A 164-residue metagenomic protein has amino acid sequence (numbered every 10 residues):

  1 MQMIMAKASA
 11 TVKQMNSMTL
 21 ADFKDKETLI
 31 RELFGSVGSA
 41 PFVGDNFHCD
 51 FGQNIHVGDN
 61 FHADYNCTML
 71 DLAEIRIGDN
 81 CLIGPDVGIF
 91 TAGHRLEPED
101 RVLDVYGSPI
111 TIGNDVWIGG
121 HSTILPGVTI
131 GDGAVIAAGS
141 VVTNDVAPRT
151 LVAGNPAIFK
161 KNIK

Functional and structural regions predicted by a protein language model:
M1-A40, A157-K160: Terminal amphipathic alpha-helical/low-complexity segments used for targeting or macromolecular assembly
Q14-N16, N144-R149: Short arginine-rich
K24, D132, R149-T150: Sparse recognition of residues in long alpha-helices and their boundaries
F47-V57, H62-T129, T150, N155-K164: Flexible, glycine/small-residue-enriched loop-and-beta-strand segment within the central core of proteins
G120-D145: Beta-rich strand-turn-strand
